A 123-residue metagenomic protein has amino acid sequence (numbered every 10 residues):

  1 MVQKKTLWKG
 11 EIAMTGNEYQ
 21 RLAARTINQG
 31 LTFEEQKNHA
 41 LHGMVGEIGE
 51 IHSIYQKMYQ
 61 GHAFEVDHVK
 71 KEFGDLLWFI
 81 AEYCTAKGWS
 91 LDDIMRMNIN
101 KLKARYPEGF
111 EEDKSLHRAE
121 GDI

Functional and structural regions predicted by a protein language model:
V2-I123: Flexible "arm" and connector segments at domain edges
